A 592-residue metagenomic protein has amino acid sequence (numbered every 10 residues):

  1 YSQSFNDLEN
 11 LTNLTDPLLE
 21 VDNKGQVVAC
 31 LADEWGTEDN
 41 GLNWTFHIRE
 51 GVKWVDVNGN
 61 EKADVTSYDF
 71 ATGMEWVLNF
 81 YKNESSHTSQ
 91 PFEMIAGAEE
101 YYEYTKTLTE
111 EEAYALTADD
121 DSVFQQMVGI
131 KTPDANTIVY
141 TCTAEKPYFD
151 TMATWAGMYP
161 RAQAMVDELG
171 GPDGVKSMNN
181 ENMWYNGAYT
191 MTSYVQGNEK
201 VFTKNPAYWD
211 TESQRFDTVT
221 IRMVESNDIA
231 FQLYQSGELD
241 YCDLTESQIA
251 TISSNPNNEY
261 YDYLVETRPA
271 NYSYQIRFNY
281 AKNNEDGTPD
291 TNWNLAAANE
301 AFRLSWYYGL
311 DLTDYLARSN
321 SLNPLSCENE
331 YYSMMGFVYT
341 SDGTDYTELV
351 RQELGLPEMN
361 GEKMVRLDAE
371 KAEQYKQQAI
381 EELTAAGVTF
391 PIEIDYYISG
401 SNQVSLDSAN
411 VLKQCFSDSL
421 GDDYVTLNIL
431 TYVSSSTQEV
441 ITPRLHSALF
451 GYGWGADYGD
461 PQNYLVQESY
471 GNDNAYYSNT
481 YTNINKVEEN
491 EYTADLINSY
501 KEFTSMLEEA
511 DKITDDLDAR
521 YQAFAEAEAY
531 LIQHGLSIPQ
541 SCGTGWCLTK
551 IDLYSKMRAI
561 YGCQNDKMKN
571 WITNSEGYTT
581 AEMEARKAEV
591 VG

Functional and structural regions predicted by a protein language model:
Y1-D39, W184: N-terminal lobe/hinge region of extracytoplasmic solute-binding protein
Y1-L11, L31, N58-G59, P147-P160 (+5 more regions): A structural "hinge/loop" feature
D33-A98, V139, A230-L233, N292-S305: Aromatic- and charge-enriched surface segment that lines or borders ligand/interaction sites
E111-A113, F124-M127, D134-N136, T141-T218 (+1 more regions): Gly/Pro-rich hinge or "lid" segments in bacterial periplasmic/extracellular proteins
P172-N180, A207-N255: Ligand-site clamp/hinge motif
Q196, E358-A456, S499, L517 (+2 more regions): Ligand/substrate-recognition segments at binding pockets and active sites
S247-K371, A494-Y500, H534-I551: Local pocket/hinge segments that shape ligand/substrate recognition
Y307-L349, G400, V404-Q414, I441-G592: Detector for C-terminal structural segments
